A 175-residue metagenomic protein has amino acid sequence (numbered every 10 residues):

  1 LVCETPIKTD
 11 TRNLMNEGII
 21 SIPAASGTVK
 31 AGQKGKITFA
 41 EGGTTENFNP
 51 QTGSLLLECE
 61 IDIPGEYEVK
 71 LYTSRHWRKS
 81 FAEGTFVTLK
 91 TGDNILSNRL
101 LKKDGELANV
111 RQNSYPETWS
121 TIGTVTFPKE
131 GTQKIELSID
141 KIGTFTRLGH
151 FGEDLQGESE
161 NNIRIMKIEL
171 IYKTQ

Functional and structural regions predicted by a protein language model:
L1-Q175: Extracytoplasmic
